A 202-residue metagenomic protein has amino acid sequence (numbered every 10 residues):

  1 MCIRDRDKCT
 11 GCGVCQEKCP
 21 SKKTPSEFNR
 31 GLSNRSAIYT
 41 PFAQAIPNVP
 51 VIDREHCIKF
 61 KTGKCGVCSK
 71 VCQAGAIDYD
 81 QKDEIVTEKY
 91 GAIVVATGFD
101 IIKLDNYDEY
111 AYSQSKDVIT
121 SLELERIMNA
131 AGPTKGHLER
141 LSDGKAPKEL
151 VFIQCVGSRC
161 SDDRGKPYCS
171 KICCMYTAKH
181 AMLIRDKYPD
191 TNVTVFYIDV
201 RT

Functional and structural regions predicted by a protein language model:
M1-I3: Conserved small/polar residues in nucleotide/adenosyl-binding loops
V14, Y90-A92, A96-K103, V156: Glycine-/small-residue-rich beta->alpha transition segments that form the dinucleotide
V14-A43, I58-E88, N106: Iron-sulfur cluster-binding cysteine motifs and their immediate structural context in ferredoxin-like electron-transfer
L32-E55, D100-D186: Glycine-rich dinucleotide-binding loop and its adjacent helix/turn
S69-C72, A76-I77, F152, H180-D190: Long hydrophobic segments that form regular secondary structure
I93, A181, V193: Hydrophobic anchor at the start of a short beta-strand that flanks the dinucleotide cofactor-binding loop
N192-D199: Short internal beta-strands
